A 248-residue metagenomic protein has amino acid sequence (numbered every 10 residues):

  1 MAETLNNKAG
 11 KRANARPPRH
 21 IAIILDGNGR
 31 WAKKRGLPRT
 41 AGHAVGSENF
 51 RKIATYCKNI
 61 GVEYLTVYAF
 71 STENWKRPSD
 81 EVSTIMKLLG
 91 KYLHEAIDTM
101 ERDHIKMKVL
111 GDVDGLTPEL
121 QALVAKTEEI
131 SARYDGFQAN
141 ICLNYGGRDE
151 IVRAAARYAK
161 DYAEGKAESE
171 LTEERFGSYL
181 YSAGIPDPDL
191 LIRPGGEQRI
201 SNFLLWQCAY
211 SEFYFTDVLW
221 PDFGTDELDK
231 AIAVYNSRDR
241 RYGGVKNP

Functional and structural regions predicted by a protein language model:
M1-P248: Flexible, compositionally biased loop and terminal segments
